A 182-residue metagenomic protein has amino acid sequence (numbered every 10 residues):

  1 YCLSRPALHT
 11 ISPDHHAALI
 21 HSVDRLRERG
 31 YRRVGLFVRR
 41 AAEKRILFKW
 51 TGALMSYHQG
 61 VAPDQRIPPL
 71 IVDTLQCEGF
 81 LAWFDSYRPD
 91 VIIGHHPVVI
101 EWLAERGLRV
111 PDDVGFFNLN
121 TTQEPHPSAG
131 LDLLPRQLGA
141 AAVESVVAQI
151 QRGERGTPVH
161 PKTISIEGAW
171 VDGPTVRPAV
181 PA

Functional and structural regions predicted by a protein language model:
Y1-A18, F116-A129: Flexible loop/hinge segments that line or gate small-molecule binding clefts
P6-L36, L75-L81, L133-E154: Hydrophobic alpha-helical segments within soluble ligand-binding/sensing domains
H9, I67-L70, A129, I164: Structural signal for short hydrophobic segments within the conserved structured cores of catalytic domains across
S12-H21, R29, A42-I71, L108-V114 (+1 more regions): Short acidic, glycine/proline-enriched helix-loop-strand junctions
H21-V61, G156-R177: An alpha-beta-alpha
V38-A41, I71-L75, G94-P97, P135: Structural motif
P63-P89: Active-site rim loops that border cofactor/substrate pockets in soluble metabolic enzymes
A82-A182: Flexible loop/turn connectors
